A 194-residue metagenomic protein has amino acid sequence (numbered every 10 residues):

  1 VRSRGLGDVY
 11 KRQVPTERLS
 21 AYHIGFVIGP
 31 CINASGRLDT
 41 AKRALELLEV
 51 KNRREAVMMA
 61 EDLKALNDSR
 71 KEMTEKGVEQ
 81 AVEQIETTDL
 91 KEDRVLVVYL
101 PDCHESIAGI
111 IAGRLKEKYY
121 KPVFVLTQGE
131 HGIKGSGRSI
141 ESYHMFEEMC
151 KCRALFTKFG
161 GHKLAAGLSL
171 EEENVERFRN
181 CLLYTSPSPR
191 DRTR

Functional and structural regions predicted by a protein language model:
V1-E173: Hydrophobic helix-and-loop "lid/oligomerization" segment in the mid-to-C-terminal part of catalytic domains
V1-Y10, Y184-R194: Single conserved hydrophobic/aromatic residue that forms the stacking wall/gate of nucleotide- or nucleobase-binding
L164, R179-N180: Phosphate/diphosphate-binding loops
